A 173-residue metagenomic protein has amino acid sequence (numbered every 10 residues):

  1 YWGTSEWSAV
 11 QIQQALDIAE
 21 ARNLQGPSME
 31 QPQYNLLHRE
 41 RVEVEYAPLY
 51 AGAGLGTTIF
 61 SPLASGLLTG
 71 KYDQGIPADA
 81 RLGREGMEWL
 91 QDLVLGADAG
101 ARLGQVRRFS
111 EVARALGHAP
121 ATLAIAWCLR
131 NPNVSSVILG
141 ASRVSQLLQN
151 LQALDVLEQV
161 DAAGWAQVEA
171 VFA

Functional and structural regions predicted by a protein language model:
Y1-F172: Beta/alpha (TIM)-barrel catalytic core signal, keyed to glycine-rich beta->alpha loops juxtaposed to Asp/Glu that bind
